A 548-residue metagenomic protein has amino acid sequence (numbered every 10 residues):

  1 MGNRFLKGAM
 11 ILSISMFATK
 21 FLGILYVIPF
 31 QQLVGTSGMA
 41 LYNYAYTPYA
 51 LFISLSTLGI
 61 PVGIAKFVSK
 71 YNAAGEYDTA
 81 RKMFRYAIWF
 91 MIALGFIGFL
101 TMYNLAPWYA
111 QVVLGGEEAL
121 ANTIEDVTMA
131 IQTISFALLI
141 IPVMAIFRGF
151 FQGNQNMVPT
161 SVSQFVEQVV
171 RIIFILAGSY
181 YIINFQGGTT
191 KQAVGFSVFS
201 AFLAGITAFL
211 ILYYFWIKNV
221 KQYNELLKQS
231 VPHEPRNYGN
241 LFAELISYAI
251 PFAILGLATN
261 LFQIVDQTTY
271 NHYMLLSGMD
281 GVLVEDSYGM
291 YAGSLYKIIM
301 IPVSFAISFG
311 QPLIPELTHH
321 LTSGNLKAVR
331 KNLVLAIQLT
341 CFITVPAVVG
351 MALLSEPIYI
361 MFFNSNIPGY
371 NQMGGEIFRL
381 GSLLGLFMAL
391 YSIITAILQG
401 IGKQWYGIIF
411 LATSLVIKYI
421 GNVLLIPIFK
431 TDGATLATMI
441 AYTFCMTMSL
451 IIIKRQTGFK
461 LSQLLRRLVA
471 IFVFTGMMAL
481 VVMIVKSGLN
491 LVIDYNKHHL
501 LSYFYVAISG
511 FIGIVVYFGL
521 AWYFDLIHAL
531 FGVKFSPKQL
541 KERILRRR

Functional and structural regions predicted by a protein language model:
M1-L22, D78, K82, H233-G256 (+1 more regions): N-terminal membrane topogenesis motif
R4-K66, K70, Y103, L255-T269: Signature of the first transmembrane helix
K70-A87, M290-N366, Y370-R379: Specific pore-lining/lateral-gate transmembrane helices of multi-pass inner-membrane transport and insertion machines
A110-I131, A352-G385, K497: Interfacial segments at transmembrane-helix termini and the short loops linking adjacent helices
I140-Q164, L383-L411, L424, I428: Membrane-interface junctions at transmembrane-helix termini in multi-pass inner-membrane proteins
V158, V169-F215, W405, A412-T447 (+2 more regions): Membrane-interface helix-loop junctions in multi-pass transport and translocation proteins
G178-I182, F199, L203-E234, Y442-L491 (+1 more regions): C-terminal transmembrane helix end/exit motif
I484-R548: Membrane-proximal transmembrane or re-entrant/amphipathic helices at the cytosolic face
